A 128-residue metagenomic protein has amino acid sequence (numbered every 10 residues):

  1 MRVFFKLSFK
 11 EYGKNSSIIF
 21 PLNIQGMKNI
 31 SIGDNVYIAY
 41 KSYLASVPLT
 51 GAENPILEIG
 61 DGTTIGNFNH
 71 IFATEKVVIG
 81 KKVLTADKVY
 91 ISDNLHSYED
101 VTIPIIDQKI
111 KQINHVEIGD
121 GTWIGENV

Functional and structural regions predicted by a protein language model:
M1-Q25, N29: Extended, small-residue-rich solenoid/repeat segments and analogous flexible loops that form exposed scaffolds
N23-I32, Y37-V128: Flexible, glycine/small-residue-enriched loop-and-beta-strand segment within the central core of proteins
